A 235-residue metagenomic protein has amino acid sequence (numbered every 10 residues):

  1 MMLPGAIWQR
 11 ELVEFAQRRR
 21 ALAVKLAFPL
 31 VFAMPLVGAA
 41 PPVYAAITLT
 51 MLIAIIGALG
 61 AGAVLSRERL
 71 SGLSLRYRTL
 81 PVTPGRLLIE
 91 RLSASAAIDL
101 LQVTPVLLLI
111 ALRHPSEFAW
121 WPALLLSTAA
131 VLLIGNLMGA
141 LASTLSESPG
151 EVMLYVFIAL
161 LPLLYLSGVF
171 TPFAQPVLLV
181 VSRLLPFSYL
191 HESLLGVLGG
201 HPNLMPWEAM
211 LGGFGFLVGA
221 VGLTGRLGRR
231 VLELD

Functional and structural regions predicted by a protein language model:
M1, G5-Q9, L70, G85-S93 (+3 more regions): Alpha-helical membrane-protein architecture signal
M2-A6, T171-M210: Short hydrophobic, aromatic-rich alpha-helical segments embedded in or entering the lipid bilayer of multi-pass
A6, R10-Q17, L75-T79, E147 (+2 more regions): Short amphipathic alpha-helical coupling elements at transmembrane boundaries
R10, E14-G60, L100, F157-Y165 (+1 more regions): Hydrophobic alpha-helical transmembrane segments of multi-pass membrane transport/permease proteins
P35-A40, L145-F187: Transmembrane helix segments
P35-R113: Hydrophobic alpha-helical transmembrane segments of multi-pass membrane transport proteins
P84-G85, L92-V156, L204-F214, V218-T224: Alpha-helical transmembrane segments and their short interhelical loops
G228-D235: Short cytosolic juxtamembrane segments of multi-pass membrane proteins
